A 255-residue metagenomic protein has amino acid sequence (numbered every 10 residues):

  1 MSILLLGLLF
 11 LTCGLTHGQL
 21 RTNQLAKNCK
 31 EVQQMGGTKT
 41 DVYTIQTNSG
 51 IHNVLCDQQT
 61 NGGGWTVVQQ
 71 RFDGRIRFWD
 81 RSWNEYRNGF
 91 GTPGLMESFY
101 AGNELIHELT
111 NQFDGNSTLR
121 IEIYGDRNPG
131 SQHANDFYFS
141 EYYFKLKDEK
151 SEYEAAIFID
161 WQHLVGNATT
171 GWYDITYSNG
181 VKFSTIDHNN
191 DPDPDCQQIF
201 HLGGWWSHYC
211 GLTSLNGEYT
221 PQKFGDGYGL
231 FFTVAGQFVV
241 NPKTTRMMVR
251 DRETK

Functional and structural regions predicted by a protein language model:
M1-G18: Cleavable N-terminal signal peptides of Sec/SRP-targeted secreted and luminal proteins
C13-G18, T40-Q46, N179-D187, Q197: Short, intrinsically disordered, charge-biased short linear motifs at domain edges
L20-T176: Extracellular beta-rich globular recognition domains, centered on the fibrinogen C-terminal
A168-D191: Cyclophilin-type peptidyl-prolyl cis-trans isomerase
N190-Q237: Glycine-anchored, exposed beta-strand/edge motif detector
G227-K255: C-terminal helix/juxtamembrane-tail motif
